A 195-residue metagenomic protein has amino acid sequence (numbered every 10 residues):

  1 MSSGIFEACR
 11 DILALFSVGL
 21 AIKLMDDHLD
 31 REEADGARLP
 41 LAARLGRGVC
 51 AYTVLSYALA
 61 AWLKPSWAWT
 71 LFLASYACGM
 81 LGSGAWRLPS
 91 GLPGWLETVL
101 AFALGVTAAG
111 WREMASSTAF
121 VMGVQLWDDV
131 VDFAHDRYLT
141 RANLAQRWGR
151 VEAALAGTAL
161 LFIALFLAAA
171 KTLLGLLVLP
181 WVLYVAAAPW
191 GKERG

Functional and structural regions predicted by a protein language model:
S2-M25, W69-A74, G110-W127: Membrane-embedded alpha-helical segments that form the functional core of polytopic membrane enzymes, especially those
F6-A14, G48-Y52, L71, P93-L100 (+4 more regions): Alpha-helical transmembrane segments of integral membrane proteins
A8, A60-W69, V106-A115, L165-L174: Transmembrane helix interruption/hinge and helix-loop junction motifs
L20-L55, G123-T158: Solvent-exposed interhelical
D26-D35, Y76-S90, D129-R137, A186-R194: C-terminal ends of transmembrane helices
R44-A109: Intramembrane alpha-helical segments
W86-E97, A109-T140: Membrane-proximal helix-loop-helix units in multi-pass membrane proteins
L173-V185: Small-residue-rich transmembrane alpha-helices that serve as helix-helix interface/gating elements in multipass
